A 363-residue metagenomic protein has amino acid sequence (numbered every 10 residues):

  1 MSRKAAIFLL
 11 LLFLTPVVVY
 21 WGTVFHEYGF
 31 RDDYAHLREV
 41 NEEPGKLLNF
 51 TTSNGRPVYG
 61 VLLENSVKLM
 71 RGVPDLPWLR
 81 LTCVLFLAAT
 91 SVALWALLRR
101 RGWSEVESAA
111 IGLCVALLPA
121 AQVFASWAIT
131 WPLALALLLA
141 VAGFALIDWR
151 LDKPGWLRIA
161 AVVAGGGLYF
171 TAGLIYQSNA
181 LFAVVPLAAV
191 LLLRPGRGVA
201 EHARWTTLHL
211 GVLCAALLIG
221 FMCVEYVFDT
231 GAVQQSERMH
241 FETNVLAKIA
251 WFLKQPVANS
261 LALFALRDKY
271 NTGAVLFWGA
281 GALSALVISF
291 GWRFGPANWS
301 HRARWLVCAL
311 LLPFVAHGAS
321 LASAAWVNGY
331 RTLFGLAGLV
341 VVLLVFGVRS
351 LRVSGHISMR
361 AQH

Functional and structural regions predicted by a protein language model:
F30-D33, L37-V40, P44-D75, T206-W292 (+2 more regions): Membrane-lumen/periplasm interface segments of multi-pass, membrane-embedded glycan/lipid transferases
L81-W103, A142-L146, S289-F290: Transmembrane-helix motifs of polytopic, lipid-linked glycan transferases
L94-A120, L138, R158-I159: Transmembrane-helix signature of polytopic, membrane-embedded enzymes that assemble or transfer cell-envelope glycans
A140-A161, R194-R197: Membrane-interface transmembrane helices that cradle and orient dolichyl/undecaprenyl
R158-V162, G279-L283, N298, V348-H363: Signature aromatic-anchored transmembrane alpha helix within multi-pass, membrane-resident enzymes that catalyze glycan
I159-Y176, F182: Membrane-interface alpha helices of multi-pass inner-membrane proteins
F182-A215: Perimembrane helix-loop-helix junctions
C308-R352: Hydrophobic/aromatic-rich transmembrane helices and adjacent perimembrane loops
